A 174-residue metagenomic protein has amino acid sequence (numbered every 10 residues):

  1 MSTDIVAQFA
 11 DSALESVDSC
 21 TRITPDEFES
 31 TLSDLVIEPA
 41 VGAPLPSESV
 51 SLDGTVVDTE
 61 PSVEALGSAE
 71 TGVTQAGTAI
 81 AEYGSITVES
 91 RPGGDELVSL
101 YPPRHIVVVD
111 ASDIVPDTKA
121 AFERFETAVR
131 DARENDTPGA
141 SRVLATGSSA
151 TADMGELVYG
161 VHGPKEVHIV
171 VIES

Functional and structural regions predicted by a protein language model:
M1-S174: The feature marks the mature, well-folded catalytic cores of soluble enzymes
